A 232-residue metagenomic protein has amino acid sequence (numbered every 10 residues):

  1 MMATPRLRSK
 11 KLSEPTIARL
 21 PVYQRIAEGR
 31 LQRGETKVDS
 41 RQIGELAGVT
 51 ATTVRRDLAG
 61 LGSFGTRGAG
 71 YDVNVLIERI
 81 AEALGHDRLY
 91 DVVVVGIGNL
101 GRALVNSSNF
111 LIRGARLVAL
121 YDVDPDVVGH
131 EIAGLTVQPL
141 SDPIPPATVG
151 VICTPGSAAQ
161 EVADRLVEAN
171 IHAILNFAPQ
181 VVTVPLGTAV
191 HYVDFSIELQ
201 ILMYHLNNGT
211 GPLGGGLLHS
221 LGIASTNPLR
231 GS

Functional and structural regions predicted by a protein language model:
M1-T36: Extreme N-terminal segment that seeds HTH/winged-HTH DNA-binding domains in transcriptional regulators
Y23, E28-L31, G134-S225, G231: Phosphate-bearing ligand-interacting subdomains that bind or position ATP/ADP/UDP/GDP/NAD(P) or nucleotide-linked
K37, R41, L46-V92: HTH-adjacent hinge/linker in prokaryotic transcriptional regulators
I97-G98: Glycine-rich Rossmann-fold phosphate-binding loop(s) that bind the pyrophosphate of adenine dinucleotide cofactors
G101: N-terminal Rossmann-fold NAD(P) dinucleotide-binding loop
S108-I112, L166-A169: Short, solvent-exposed amphipathic alpha-helical segments in soluble enzyme and RNA/protein-processing domains
L111-A133: NAD(P)-binding Rossmann-fold cofactor-contacting core
